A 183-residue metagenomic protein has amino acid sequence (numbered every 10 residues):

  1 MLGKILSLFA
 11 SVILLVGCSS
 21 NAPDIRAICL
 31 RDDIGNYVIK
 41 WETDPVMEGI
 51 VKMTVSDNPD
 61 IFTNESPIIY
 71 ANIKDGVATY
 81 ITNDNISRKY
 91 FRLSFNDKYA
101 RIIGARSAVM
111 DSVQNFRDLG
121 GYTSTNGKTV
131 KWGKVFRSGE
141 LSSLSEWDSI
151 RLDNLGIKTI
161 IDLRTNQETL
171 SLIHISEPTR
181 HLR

Functional and structural regions predicted by a protein language model:
M1-L6: Bacterial N-terminal signal peptides that target proteins for export
S7-L15: Bacterial N-terminal signal peptides
L15-G17, L141-L144, L182: Short, exposed beta-strand "edge-strand" segments with a Pro/Gly-rich flavor and a Y/T-containing core
S19-M110: Beta-strand-enriched, solvent-exposed domains that form extended recognition/catalytic surfaces
N72, N85-L172: Cys-based phosphatase fold recognition centered on the PTP superfamily
I173-R183: Single conserved hydrophobic/aromatic residue that forms the stacking wall/gate of nucleotide- or nucleobase-binding
